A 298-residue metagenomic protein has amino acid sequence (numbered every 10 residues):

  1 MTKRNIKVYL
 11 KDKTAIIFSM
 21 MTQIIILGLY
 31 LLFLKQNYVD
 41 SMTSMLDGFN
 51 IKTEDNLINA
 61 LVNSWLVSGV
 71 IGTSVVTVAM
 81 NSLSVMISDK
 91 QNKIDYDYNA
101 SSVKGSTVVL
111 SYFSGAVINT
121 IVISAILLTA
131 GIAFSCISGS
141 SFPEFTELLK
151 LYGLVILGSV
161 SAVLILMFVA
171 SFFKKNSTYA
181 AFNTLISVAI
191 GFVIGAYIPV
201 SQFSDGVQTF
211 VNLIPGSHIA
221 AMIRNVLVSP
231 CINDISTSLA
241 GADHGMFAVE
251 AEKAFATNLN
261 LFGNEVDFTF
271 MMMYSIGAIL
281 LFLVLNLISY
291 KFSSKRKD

Functional and structural regions predicted by a protein language model:
M1-K11, K291-D298: Transmembrane alpha-helical segments of polytopic membrane transport and secretion proteins
R4, V8-S44, V62-V78, V117-S124 (+2 more regions): Hydrophobic alpha-helical transmembrane segments of multi-pass membrane transport/permease proteins
R4-V8, N92, Y96-A100, K174 (+2 more regions): Short amphipathic alpha-helical coupling elements at transmembrane boundaries
I25, N59-I137: Hydrophobic alpha-helical transmembrane segments of multi-pass membrane transport proteins
L29-N37, A170-C231: Transmembrane helix segments
S41-N59: Perimembrane loop-to-helix junctions flanking transmembrane segments
G105, A116-I194, L283: Alpha-helical transmembrane segments and their short interhelical loops
S238-D298: Junction motif at the cytosolic side of a transmembrane helix
